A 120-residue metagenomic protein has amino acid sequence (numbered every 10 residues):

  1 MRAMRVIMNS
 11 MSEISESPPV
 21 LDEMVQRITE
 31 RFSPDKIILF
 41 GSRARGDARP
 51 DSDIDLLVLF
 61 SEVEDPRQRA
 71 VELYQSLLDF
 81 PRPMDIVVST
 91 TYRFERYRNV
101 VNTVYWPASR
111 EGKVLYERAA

Functional and structural regions predicted by a protein language model:
M1-K36, R45-P50, S61-A120: Catalytic core of pol beta-like nucleotidyltransferases
F40-S42: Glycine-rich beta-strand-to-loop/alpha-helix junction loops that act as flexible
S52-I54: Short, conserved active-site loops that position catalytic residues or coordinate cofactors/metal ions across diverse
L57-L59: Short hydrophobic/aromatic beta-strand micro-patches that form the beta-sheet surface supporting nucleotide- or nucleic
